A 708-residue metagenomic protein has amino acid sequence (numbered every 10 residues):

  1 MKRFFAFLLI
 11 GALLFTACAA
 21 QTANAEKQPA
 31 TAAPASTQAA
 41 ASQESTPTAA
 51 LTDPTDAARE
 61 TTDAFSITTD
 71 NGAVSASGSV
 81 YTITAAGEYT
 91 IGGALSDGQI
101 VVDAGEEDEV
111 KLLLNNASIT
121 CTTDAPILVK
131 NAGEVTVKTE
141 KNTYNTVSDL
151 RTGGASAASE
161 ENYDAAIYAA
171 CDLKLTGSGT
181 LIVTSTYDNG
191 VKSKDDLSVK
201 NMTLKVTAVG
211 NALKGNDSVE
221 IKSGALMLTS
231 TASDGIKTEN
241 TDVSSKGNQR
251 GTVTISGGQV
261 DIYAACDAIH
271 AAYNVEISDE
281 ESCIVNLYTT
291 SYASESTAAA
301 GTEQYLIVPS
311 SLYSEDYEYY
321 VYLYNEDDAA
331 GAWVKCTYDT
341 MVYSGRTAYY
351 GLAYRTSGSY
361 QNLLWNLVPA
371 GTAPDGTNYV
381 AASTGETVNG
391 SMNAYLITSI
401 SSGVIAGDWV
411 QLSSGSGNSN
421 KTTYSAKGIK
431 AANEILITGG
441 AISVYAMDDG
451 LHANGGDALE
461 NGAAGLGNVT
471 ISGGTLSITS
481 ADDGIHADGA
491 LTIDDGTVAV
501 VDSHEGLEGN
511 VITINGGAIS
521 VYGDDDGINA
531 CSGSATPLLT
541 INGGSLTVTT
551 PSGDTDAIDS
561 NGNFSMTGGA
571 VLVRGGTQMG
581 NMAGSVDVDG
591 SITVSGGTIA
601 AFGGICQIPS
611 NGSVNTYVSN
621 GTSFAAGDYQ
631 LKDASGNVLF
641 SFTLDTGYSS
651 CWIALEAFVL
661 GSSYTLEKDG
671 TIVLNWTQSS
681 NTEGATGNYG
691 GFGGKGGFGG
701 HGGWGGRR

Functional and structural regions predicted by a protein language model:
F4-L14, C18-A300, S414-R708: A composition-driven surface/loop motif
N211, Y288-K421: Insoluble glucan recognition modules
